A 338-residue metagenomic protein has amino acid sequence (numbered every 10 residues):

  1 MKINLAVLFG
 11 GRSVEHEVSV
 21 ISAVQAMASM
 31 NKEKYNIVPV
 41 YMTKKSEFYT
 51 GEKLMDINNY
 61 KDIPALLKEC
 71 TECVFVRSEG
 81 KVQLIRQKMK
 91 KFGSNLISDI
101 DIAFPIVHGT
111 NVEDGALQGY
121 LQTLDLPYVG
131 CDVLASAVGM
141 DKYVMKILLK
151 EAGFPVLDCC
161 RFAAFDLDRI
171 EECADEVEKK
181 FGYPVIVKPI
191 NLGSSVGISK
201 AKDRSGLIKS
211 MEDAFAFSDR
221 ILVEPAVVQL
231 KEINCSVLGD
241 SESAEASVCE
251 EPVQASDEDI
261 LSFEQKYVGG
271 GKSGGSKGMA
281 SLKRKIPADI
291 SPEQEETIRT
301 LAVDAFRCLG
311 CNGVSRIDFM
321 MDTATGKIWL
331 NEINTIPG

Functional and structural regions predicted by a protein language model:
M1-L134, V138-V144, E151, A163-E172: ATP-binding N-terminal substructure of ATP-dependent carboxylate-amine bond-forming enzymes
I3-F9, S13-V14, V20-A28, I37 (+4 more regions): Active-site nucleotide/adenylate-binding loops and adjacent lid/helix of ATP-dependent enzymes
T43-S46, S78, G239-E242, S256 (+1 more regions): Short acidic-glycine loop/turn motifs at beta-strand connectors
H108-G109, S195, Q254-S256, N334-G338: Glycine-rich phosphate/pyrophosphate-binding beta-alpha loops
K202-K285, D289-T300, I328-W329: Phosphate-binding site of ATP-dependent enzymes
V227, C235, F306-G338: Conserved metal-phosphate-binding beta-hairpin within the catalytic cores of diverse ATP-dependent phosphoryl-transfer
